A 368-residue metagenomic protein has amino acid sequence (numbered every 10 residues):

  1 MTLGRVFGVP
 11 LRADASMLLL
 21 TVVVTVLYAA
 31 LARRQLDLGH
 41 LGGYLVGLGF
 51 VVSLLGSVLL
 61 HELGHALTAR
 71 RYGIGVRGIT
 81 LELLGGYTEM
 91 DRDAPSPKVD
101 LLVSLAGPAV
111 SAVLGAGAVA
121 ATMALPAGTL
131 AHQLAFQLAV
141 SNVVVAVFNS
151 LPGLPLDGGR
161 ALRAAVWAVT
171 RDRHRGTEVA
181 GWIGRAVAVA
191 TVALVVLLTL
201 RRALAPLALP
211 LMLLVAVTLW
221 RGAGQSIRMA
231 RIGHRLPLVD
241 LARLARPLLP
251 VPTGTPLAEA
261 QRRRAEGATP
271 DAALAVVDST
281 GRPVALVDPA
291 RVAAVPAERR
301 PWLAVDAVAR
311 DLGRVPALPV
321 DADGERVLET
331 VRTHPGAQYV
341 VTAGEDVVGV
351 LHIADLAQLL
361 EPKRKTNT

Functional and structural regions predicted by a protein language model:
M1-G47, E89, E325, R332-T333 (+2 more regions): N-terminal signal-anchor transmembrane helix
M1-V23, G43-L101, F136-V145, L151-A165: Small-residue-rich helix-interface/hinge motifs
R5, A121-A135, A165-A180: Membrane interface segments of multi-pass transport proteins and intramembrane proteases
P10-L20, V103-A112, T177-V189: Select subsegments of transmembrane alpha-helices in polytopic membrane proteins, especially boundary-proximal
T25-G47, A120-V140, V196-P210: Membrane interfacial helix motifs at helix-loop boundaries and amphipathic/re-entrant anchors
V119-A135, L200-M229, D278-A285, P289-R291: Hydrophobic alpha-helical transmembrane segments and immediately flanking/interface helices in integral membrane
A139-R228: Alpha-helical transmembrane segments and adjacent TM-loop junctions that form the membrane-embedded core of multi-pass
S226-L249, A260-A265, A272, R282-T368: Tandem CBS (Bateman) regulatory domains
